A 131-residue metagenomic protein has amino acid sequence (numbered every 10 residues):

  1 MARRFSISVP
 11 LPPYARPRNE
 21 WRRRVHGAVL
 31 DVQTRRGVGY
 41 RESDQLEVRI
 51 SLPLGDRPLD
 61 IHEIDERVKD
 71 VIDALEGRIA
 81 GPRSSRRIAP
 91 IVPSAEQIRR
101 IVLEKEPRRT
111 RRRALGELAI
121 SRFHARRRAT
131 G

Functional and structural regions predicted by a protein language model:
M1-G131: Acidic, proline/glycine-enriched N-terminal capping motif
